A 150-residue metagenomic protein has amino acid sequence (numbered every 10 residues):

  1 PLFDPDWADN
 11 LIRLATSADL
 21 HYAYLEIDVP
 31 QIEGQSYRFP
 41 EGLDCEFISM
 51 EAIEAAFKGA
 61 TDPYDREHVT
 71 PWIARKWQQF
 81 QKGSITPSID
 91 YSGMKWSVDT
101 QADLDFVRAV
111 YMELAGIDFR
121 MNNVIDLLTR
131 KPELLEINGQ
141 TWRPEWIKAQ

Functional and structural regions predicted by a protein language model:
P1-R38: Conserved donor-nucleotide/metal-binding helix-loop-beta segment in metal-dependent transferases, i.e., the alpha-helix
L2, F47, S97-V98: Short aromatic/basic micro-patch
L20-Q35, E51-A55, A74-S84: Short, flexible, basic/aromatic active-site loop/helix in glycosyltransferases
I32-C45, I89-D90: A recurrent flexible, glycine/aromatic-enriched loop bordering the glycosyltransferase active site that acts as
C45, T61-D62, K95-W96: A residue-level structural signature of the nucleotidyltransferase/glycosyltransferase Rossmann-like core
C45-F57, Q101-D105: Conserved nucleotide-sugar donor-binding and metal-coordinating catalytic region shared by glycosyltransferases
A52, A56-I73: Conserved catalytic/acceptor-binding region of the Class I
E67-Q150: Conserved alpha/beta core of the MobA/IspD/sugar-nucleotide pyrophosphorylase nucleotidyltransferase superfamily
